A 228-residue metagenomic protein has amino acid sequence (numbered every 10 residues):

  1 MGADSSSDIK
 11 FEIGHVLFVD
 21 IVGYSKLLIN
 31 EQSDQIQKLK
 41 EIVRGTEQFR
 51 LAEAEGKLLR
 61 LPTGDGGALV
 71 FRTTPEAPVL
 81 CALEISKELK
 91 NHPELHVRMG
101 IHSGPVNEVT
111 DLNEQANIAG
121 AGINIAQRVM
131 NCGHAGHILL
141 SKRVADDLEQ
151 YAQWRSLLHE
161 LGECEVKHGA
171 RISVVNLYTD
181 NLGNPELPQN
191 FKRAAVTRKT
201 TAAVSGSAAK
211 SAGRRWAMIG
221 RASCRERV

Functional and structural regions predicted by a protein language model:
M1-I9, D180-W216: Intrinsically disordered or compositionally simple regulatory linkers and C-terminal tails in signal-transduction
G2-L80, E84, E88: Catalytic NTP-binding/metal-coordinating core of nucleotidyl cyclase/transferase enzymes
S7, Q48, A68-N181: Catalytic beta-strand-to-alpha-helix segment of the class III nucleotidyl cyclase homology domain
H15, H102, A222: Histidine-centered active-site/metal-ligand motif
S33-I36, T200, S211, E226-R227: Intrinsic disorder/low-complexity segments enriched in polar/small residues
I36, E41-I42, I138, N184 (+1 more regions): Residue-level signature of transmembrane alpha-helix interfaces in integral membrane proteins
M218-V228: Residue-level detector of conserved catalytic or cofactor/ligand-binding positions in enzyme active sites
